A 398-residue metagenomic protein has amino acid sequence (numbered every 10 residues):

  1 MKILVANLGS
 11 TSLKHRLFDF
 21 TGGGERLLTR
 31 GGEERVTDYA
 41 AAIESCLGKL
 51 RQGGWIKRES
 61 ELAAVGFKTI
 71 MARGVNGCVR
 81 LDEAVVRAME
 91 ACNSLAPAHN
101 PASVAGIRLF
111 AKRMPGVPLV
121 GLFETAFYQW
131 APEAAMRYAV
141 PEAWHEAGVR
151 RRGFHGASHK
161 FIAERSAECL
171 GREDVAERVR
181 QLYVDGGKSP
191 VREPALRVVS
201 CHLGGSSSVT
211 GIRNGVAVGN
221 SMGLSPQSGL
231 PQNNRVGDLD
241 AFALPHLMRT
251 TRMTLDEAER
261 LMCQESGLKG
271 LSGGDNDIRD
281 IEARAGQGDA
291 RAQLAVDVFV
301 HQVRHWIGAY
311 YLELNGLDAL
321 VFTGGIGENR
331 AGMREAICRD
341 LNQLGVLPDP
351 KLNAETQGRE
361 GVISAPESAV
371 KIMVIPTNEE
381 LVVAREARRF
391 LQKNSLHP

Functional and structural regions predicted by a protein language model:
I3-A40, G223: Short glycine-rich, Thr/Ser-proximal phosphate-binding strand/loop in the N-terminal lobe of ATP-dependent enzymes
L8-G9, F67-I70, L203-G205, V321-N329: Glycine-rich beta-strand-to-loop/alpha-helix junction loops that act as flexible
G48-A63, C169-V175, W306-D318: Phosphate/pyrophosphate-binding loops at sites that engage ATP/ADP/AMP, CoA/4′-phosphopantetheine, polyphosphate
L50-N100, V117-V120, A126-Y138: Short beta-strand-loop/turn "lid" adjacent to the catalytic site in phosphate-handling enzymes
W130-T250: Glycine-rich phosphate-binding loop of actin/hexokinase-like ATP-binding domains
G211-T254, R260, G324-E355, G361: Catalytic phosphate/nucleotide-handling subdomain of diverse soluble enzymes
T250-A295: A mobile "lid/hinge" subdomain adjacent to the ATP/sugar-phosphate binding pocket shared across diverse ATP-dependent
Q293, D297-V321, G327-H397: Internal helix-turn-beta structural module
